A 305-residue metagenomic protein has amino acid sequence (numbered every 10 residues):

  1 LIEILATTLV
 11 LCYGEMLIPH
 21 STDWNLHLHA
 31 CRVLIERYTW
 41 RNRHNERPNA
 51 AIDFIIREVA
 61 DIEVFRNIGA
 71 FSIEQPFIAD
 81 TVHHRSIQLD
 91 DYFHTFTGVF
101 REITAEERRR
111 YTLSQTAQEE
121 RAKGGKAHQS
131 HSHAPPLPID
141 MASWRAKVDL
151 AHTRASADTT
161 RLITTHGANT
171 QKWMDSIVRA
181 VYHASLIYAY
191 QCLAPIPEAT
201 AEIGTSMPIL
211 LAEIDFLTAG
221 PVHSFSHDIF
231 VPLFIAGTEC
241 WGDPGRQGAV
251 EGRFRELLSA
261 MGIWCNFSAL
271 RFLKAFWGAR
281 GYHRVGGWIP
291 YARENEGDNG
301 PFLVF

Functional and structural regions predicted by a protein language model:
L1-I2, P48-A50, F225-D228: All-alpha amphipathic helical-bundle segments outside canonical DNA-binding/catalytic cores that form hydrophobic
L1-S21, E58-V64, H183-I196, I209-A219 (+2 more regions): Hydrophobic/aromatic-rich effector regions of fungal transcription factors
I4, I56, I177-R179, F225-S226: Residues that mark the junctions of alpha-helical repeat units in TPR/alpha-solenoid scaffolds
L17-V178, A184, Q191-L211, A292-F305: Central/C-terminal regulatory/activation regions of fungal transcription factors
I18-W24, L28, R253-W264: Long amphipathic alpha-helical assembly cores
E46, D91, D175, P221-F225 (+1 more regions): Alpha-solenoid helical repeat architecture
H83-I87, R121, L217-G220, G252-M261: Solenoid-like repeat scaffolds
D243, F254-F305: Intrinsically disordered, low-complexity regulatory regions with latent secondary structure
